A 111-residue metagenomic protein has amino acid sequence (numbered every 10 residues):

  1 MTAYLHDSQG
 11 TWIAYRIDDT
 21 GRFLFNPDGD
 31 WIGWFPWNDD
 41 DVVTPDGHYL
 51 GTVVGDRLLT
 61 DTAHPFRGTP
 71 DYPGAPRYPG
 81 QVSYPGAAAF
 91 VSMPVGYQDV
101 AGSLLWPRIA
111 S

Functional and structural regions predicted by a protein language model:
M1, I17-F23, P36-D41, R57-L58: Short "repeat-start/strand-capping" segments in structured domains, especially the N-termini of parallel beta-helix
M1-D7, T11, D46-S111: Long terminal segments
D7-S8, D18, N26, T44: Acidic surface patches and DE-rich sequence motifs
